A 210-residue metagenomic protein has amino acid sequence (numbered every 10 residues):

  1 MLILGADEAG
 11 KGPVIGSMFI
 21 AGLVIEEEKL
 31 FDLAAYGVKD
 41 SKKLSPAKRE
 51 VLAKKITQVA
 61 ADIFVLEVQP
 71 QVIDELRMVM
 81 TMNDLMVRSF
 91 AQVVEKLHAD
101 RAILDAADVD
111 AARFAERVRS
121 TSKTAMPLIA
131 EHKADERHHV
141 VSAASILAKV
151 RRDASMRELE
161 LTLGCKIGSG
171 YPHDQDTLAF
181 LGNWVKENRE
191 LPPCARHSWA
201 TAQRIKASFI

Functional and structural regions predicted by a protein language model:
M1-I210: RNase H-like, Mg2+-dependent phosphodiesterase core, and more generally RNA phosphate-backbone-engaging helix-loop
